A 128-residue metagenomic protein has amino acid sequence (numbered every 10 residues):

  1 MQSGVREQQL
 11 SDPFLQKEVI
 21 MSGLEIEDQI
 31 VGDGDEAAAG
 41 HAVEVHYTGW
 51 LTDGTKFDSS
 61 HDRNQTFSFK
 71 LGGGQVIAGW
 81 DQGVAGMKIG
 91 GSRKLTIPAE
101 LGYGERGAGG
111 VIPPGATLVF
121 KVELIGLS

Functional and structural regions predicted by a protein language model:
M1-S128: Cross-family detector of peptidyl-prolyl cis-trans isomerase
